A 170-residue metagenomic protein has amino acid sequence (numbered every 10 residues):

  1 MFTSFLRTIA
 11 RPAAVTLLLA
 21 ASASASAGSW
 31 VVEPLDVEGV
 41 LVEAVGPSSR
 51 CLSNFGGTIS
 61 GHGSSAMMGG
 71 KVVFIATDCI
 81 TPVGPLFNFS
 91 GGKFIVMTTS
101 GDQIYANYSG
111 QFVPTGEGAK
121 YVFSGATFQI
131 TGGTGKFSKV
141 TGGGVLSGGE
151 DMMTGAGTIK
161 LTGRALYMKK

Functional and structural regions predicted by a protein language model:
M1-F2, G28: Intrinsic structural disorder
F2-A13: Bacterial N-terminal signal peptides that target proteins for export
P12-A20: Secretory targeting and sorting signals
A20-S26: N-terminal signal peptide c-region/cleavage motif recognized by signal peptidases
S26-K170: Beta-strand-enriched cores of mature, soluble protein domains
